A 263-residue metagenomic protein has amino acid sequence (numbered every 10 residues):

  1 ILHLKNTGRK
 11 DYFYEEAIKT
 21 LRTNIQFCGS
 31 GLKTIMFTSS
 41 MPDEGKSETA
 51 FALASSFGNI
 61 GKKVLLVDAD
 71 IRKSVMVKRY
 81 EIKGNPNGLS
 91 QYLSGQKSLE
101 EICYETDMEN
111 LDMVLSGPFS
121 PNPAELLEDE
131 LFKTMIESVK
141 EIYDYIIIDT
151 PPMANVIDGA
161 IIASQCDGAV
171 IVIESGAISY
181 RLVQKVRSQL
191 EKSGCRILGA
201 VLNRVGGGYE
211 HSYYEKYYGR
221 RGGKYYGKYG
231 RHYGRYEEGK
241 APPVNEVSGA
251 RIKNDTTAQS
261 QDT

Functional and structural regions predicted by a protein language model:
H3-T263: P-loop NTP-binding module
